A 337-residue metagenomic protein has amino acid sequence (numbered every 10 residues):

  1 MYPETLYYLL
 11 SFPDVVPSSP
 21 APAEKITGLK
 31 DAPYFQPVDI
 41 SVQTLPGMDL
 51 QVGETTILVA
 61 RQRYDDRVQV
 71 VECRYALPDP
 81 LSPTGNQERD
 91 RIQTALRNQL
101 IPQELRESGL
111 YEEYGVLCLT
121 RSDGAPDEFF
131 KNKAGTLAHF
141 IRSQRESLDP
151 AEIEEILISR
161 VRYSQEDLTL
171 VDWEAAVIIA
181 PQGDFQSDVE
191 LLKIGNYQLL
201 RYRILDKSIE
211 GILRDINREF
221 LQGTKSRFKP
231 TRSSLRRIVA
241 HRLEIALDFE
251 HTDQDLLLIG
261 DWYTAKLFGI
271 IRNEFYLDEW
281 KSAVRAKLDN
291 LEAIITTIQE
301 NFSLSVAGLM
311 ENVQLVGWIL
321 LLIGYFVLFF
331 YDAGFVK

Functional and structural regions predicted by a protein language model:
M1-W173: Short Lys/Arg-enriched alpha/beta "domain-start" segment
F12-P33, I40, D184-R203, L321-D332: Short secondary-structure boundary segments
T44, Q51, A175-I178, Q182 (+3 more regions): N-proximal short alpha-helices
S82-E104, K193-Q198, Y202-L205, I209 (+2 more regions): Charged, low-complexity, helix-prone segments enriched in Lys/Glu/Asp/Gln
S159-K193: An N-terminal low-complexity regulatory-tail signal and nearby short nucleic-acid-interaction modules
I179-E244: Membrane-proximal low-complexity regions enriched in glycine and acidic/polar residues
N217-D332: Membrane-associated alpha-helical segments
G334-K337: Membrane-proximal, acidic/low-complexity disordered segments on the non-cytosolic side of organellar membranes
